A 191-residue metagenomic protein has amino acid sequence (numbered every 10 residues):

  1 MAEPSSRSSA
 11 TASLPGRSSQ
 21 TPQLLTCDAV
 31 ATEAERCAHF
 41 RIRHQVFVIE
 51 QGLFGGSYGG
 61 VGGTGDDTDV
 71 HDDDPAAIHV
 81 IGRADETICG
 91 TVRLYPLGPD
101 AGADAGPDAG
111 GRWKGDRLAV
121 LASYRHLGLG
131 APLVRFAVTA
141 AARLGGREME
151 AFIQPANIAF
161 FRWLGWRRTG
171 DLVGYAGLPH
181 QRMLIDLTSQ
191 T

Functional and structural regions predicted by a protein language model:
M1-E33, Q190-T191: Conserved N-terminal entry element of GNAT/NAT acetyltransferase domains
F40-I88, R93: Active-site rim helix/loop that mediates acceptor-substrate recognition in acyltransferases
P75-H79, L178-M183: Short hydrophobic/aromatic beta-strand or adjacent loop that forms the aromatic wall/cage of a ligand/substrate-binding
I81, E86-L97, G102, R112-A119: Conserved beta-strand in the GNAT
V120, H126-T139: Conserved acetyl-CoA-binding loop-helix of GNAT-fold acetyltransferases
V134, A141-Q154: Conserved GNAT acetyl-CoA-binding A-motif
R143, P155-P179: Conserved active-site alpha-helix within GNAT-family acetyltransferase domains
